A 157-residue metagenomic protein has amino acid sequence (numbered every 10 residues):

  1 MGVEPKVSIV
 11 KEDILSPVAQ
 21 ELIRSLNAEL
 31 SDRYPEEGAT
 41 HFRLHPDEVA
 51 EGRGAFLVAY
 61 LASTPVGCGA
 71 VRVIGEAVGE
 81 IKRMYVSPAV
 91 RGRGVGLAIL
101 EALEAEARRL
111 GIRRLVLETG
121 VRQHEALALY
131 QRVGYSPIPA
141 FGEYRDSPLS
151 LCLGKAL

Functional and structural regions predicted by a protein language model:
E4-K82, S87-P88, L100-E101, E106 (+3 more regions): Acetyl-CoA-dependent GNAT
K11-L15, R113-V116, G120-G134, P139-L157: C-terminal "cap" of GNAT-fold acetyltransferases
V18, G94, E125: Residues that form or flank phosphate/diphosphate-binding pockets in enzymes that use nucleotide phosphates
A77, R93, R109-R113: Short coil/turn segments at alpha/beta junctions that flank glycine-rich nucleotide-binding fingerprints
S87-A89, R93, V121: Active-site acidic-Proline motif in GNAT/NAT acetyltransferases
G92, A105-R109, S136: Conserved amphipathic alpha-helical interaction elements at protein-protein interfaces in regulatory, energy-coupling
R93, L97, E101: Residues forming the Rossmann-fold NAD(P)(H) cofactor-binding site
